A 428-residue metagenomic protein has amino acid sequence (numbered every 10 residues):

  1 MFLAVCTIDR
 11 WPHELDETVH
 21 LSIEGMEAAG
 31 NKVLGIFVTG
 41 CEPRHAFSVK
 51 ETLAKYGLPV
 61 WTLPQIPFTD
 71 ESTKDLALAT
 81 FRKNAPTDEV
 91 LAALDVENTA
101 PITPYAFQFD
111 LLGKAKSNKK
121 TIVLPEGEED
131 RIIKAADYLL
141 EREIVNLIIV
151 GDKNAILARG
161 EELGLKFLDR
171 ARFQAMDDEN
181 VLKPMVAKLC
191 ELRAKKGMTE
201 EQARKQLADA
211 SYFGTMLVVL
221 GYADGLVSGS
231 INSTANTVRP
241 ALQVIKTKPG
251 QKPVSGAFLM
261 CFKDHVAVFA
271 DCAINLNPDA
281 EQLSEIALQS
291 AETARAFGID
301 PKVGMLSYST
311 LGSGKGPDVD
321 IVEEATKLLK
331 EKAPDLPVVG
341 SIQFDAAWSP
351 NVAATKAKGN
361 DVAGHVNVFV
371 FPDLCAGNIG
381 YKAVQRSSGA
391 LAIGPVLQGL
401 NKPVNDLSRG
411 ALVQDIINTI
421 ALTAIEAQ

Functional and structural regions predicted by a protein language model:
M1-E17, A92-T99, K120, I274-P278: Acidic/glycine-enriched edge-of-secondary-structure segments
M1-L58, Q289: Conserved catalytic-core segment of NTP-binding enzymes
F2-V5, G30-V38, V60-W61, T121-I122 (+3 more regions): Hydrophobic beta-strand segments of well-ordered beta-sheets in folded domains
V5-R10, V38-P43, L63-F68, P125-E128 (+2 more regions): Structural motif
V49-E51, F68-R82, L182-L192, V352-A357: Short, surface-exposed amphipathic charged segments that create phosphate/polyanion-binding patches used for binding
T52-D70: Canonical P-loop GTPase G-domain recognition
P67-T121: Flexible inter-domain linker/hinge segments
N98-A363, V368-Q428: Anion-binding alpha/beta catalytic cores of soluble intermediary-metabolism enzymes, centered on
